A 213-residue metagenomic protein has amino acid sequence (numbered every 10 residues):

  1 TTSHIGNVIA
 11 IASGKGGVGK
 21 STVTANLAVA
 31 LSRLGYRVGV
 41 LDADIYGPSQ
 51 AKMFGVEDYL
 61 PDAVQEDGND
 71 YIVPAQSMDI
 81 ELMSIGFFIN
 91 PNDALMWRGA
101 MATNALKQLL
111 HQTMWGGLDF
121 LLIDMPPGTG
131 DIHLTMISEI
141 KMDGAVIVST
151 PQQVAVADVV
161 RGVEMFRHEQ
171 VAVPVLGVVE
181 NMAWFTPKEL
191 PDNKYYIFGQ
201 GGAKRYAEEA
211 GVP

Functional and structural regions predicted by a protein language model:
T1-G14, Y59-D62: Extreme N-terminal, non-catalytic leader segments that precede Walker-type/kinase nucleotide-binding cores
I5, G16, D42, Q50 (+6 more regions): Residue-level signature of catalytic and energy-coupling elements of molecular machines, predominantly ATP/GTP-dependent
N7-I45, V171, V178: Walker A/P-loop phosphate-binding motif and the immediately C-terminal alpha-helix
V18-N26, P48-A51, M125-H133, V156-D158: Short glycine/serine/threonine-rich phosphate/pyrophosphate-binding segments that cradle anionic phosphate groups
V29, R33, H111, S138 (+1 more regions): Short, well-ordered alpha-helices that flank and scaffold nucleotide-derived cofactor binding pockets
L31, R37-N92, T103, L110: Phosphate-binding loop that captures ATP/GTP phosphates
G86-M136: Phosphate-binding/switch loop-helix module in NTP-utilizing enzymes
D119-F120, P126-V212: Conserved catalytic-core segment of NTP-binding enzymes
